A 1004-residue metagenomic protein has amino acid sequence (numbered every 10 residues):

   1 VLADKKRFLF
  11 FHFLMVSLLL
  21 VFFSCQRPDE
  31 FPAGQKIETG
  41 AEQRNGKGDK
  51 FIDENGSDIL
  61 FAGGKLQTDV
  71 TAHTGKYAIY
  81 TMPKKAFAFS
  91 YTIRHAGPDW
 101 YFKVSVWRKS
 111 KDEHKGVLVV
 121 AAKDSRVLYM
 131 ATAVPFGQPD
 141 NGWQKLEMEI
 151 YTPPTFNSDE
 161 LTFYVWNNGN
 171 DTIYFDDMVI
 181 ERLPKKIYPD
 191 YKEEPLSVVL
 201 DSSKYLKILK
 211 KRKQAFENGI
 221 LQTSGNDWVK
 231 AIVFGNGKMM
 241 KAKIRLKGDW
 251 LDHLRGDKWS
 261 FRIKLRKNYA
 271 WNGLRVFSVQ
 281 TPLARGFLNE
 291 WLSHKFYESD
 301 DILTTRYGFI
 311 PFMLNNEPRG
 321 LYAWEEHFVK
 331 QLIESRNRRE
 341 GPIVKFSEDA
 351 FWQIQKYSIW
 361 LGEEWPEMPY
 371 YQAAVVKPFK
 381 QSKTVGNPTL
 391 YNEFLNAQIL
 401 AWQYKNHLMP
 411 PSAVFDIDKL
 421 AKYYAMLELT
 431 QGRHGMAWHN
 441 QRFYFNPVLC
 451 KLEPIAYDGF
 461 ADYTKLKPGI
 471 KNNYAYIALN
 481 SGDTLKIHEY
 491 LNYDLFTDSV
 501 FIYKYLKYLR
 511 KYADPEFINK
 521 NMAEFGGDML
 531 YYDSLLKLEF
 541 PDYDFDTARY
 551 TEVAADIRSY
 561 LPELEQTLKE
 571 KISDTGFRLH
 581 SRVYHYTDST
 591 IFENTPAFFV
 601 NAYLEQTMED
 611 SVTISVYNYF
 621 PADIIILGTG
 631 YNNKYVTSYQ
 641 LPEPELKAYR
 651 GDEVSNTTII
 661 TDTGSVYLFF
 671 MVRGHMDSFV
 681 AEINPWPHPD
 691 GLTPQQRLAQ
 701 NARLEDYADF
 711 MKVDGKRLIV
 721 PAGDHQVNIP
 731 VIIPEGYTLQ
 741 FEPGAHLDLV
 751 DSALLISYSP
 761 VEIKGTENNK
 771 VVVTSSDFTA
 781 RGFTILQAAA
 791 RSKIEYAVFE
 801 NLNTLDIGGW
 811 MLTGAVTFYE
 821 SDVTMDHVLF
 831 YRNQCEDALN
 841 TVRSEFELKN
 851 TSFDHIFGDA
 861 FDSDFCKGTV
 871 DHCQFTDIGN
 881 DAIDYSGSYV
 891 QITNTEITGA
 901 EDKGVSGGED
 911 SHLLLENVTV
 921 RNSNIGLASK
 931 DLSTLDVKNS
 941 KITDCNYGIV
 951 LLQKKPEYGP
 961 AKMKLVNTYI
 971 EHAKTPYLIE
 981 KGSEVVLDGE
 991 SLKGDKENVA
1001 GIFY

Functional and structural regions predicted by a protein language model:
V1-R7: N-terminal secretory signal peptides that target proteins for export/translocation
H12-V21: Bacterial N-terminal signal peptides
C25-I187: Extracellular and organelle-lumenal recognition/adhesion modules and their flexible linkers in secreted
P28, K185-A681, D690: Phosphate/dinucleotide-binding and metal-coordinating scaffold of catalytic cores in nucleotide-dependent enzymes
P83-K85, A96-F102, D112, D140-G142 (+14 more regions): Solvent-exposed loop and beta-edge segments used for protein-protein assembly and interaction
S90, Y101-W107, V119, E147-E149 (+7 more regions): Beta-strand secondary-structure signal
A121-L128, N168, F445-L449, S759-T766: Short edge-strand/loop segments of extracellular domains
K634-Y1004: Beta-strand/loop edge motif enriched in small/polar residues
